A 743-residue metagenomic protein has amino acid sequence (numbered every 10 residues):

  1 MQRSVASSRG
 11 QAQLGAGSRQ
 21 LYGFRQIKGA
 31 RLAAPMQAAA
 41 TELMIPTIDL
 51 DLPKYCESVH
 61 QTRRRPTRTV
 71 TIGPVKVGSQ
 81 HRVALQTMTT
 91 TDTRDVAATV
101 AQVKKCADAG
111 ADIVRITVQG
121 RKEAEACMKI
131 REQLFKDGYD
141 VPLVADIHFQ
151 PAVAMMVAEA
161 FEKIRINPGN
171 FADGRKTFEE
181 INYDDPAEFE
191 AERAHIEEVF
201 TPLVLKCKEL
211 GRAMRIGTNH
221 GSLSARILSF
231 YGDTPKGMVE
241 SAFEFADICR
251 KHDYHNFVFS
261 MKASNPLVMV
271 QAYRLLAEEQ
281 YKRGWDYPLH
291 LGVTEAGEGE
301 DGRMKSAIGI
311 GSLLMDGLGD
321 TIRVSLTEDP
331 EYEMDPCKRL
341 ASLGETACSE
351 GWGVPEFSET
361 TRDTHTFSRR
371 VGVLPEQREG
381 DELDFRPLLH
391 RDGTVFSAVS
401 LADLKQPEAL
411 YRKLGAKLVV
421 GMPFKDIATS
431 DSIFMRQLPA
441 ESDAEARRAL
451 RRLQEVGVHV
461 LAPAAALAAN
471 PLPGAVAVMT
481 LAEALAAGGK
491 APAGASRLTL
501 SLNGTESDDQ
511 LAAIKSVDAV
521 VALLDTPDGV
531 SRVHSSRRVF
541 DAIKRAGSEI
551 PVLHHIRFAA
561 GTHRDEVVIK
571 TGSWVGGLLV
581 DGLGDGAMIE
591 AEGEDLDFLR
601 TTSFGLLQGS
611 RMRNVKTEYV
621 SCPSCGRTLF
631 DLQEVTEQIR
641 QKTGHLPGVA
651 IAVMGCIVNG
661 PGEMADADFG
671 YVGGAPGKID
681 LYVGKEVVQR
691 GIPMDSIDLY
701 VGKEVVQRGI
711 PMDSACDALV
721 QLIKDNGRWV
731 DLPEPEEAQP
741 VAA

Functional and structural regions predicted by a protein language model:
M1-F24: N-terminal chloroplast transit peptides
P35-T87, V204-L210, T346-A409, Q641 (+1 more regions): N-terminal amphipathic alpha-helix/helix-capping segment at the start of soluble metabolic enzymes
S58-R64, T93-V96, A107, A111-E244 (+3 more regions): Active-site beta->alpha loop and helix N-cap motifs at the rims of alpha/beta catalytic domains
V70-T87, T91-G110, V114, Q119-K122 (+1 more regions): N-terminal glycine-rich anion-binding loops that anchor highly charged ligand groups
L85, D146, I216, F259 (+6 more regions): Conserved, mostly hydrophobic/aromatic
N182-F200, R226-L389, P473-V478, A484-G488 (+1 more regions): Catalytic alpha/beta core domains of metabolic enzymes, predominantly
F385-K413, G421, D631-P676: C-terminal accessory/binding modules appended to enzymatic or scaffolding proteins
V683-S714: Thr-biased low-complexity repeat/linker tracts and other Thr-enriched repetitive architectures
